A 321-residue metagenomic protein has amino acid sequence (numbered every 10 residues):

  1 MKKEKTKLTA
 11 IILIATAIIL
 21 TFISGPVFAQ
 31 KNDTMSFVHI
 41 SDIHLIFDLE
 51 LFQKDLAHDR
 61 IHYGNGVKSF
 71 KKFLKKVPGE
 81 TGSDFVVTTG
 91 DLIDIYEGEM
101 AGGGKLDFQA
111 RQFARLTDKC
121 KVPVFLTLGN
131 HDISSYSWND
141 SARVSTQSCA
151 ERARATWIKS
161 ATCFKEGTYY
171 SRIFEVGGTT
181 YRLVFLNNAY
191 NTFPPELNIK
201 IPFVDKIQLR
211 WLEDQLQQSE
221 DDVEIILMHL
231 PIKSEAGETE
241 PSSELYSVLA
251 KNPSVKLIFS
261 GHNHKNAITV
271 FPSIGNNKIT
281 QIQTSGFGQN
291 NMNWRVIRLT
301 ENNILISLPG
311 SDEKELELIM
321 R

Functional and structural regions predicted by a protein language model:
K2-L13: Bacterial N-terminal signal peptides that target proteins for export
I12-I23: Bacterial N-terminal signal peptides
G25-G103: N-terminal active-site segment of His-dependent metallophosphoesterases
K31-N32, R298-R321: A short C-terminal boundary segment appended to hydrolase-like catalytic domains
M35, Y181, V223-I225: Alpha/beta-hydrolase fold active-site loops
H39-S41, V86-D91, V124-N130, I225-H229 (+2 more regions): Active-site neighborhood of phospho(di)ester-bond hydrolases with catalytic His/Asp-centered motifs
L56-A57, G98-R210, E244, K251-S254 (+2 more regions): Extended active-site neighborhood of metal-dependent phosphoesterases/phosphodiesterases
Q215-E235: Short acidic, glycine-rich surface-loop motifs adjacent to enzyme active sites
